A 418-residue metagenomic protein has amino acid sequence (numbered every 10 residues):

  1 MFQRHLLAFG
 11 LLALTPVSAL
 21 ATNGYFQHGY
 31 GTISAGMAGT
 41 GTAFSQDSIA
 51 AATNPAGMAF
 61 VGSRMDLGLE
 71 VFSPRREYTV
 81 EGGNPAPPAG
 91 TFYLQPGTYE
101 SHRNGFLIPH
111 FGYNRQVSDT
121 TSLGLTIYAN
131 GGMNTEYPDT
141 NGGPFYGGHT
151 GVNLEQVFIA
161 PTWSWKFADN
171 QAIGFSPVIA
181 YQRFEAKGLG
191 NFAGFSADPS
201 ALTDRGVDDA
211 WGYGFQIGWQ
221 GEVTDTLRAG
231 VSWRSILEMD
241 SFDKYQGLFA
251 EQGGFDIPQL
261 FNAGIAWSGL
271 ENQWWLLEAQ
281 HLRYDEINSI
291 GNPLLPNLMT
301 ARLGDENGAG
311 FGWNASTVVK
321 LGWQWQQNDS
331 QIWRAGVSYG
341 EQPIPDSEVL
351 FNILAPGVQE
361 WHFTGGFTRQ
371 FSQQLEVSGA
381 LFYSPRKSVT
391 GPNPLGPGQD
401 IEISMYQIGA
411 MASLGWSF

Functional and structural regions predicted by a protein language model:
M1-L7: Bacterial N-terminal signal peptides that target proteins for export
A8-F9, A19: Cleavable N-terminal signal peptides
T22-A35, P85-G90, G105-F418: Outer-membrane beta-barrel porins/channels
G24-G41, A59-E77: Transmembrane beta-strand segments of Gram-negative outer membrane beta-barrel proteins
G39-Q46, R75-N104: Surface-exposed strand-loop-strand hairpins of Gram-negative outer-membrane beta-barrel proteins
T42-F44, A51-G62, Y113-D119, F167: Outer-membrane beta-barrel pore proteins
